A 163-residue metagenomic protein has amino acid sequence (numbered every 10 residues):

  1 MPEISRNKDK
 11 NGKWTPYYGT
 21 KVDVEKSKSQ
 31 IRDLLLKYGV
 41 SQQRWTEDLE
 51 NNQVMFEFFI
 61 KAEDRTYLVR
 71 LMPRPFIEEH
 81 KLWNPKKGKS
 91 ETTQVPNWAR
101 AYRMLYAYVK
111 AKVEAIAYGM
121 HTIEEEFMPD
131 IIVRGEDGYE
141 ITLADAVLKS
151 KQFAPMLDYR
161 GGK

Functional and structural regions predicted by a protein language model:
M1-Q30: Terminal, regulation- and interaction-focused segments at domain boundaries
D9-K10, M72, T142: Short, solvent-exposed coil/turn linker segments
T20-V22, S29, E50-A107, A111: Long, continuous compositionally biased terminal/linker segments
V24-Q42: Amphipathic alpha-helical segments
K37, S41, R65-T66, A111 (+2 more regions): Amphipathic alpha-helical interaction surfaces
R44-E47: Short amphipathic beta-strand and strand-loop transition segments with alternating hydrophobic
W98, A111-K163: Glycine-rich, aromatic-bearing surface loops/beta-hairpins
